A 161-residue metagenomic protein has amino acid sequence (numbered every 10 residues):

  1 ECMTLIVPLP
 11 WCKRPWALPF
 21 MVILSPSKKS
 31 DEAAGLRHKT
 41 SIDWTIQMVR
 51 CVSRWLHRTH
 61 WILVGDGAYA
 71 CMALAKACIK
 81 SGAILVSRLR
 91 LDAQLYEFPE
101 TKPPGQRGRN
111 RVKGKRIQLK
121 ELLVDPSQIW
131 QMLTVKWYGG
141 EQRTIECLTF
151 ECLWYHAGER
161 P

Functional and structural regions predicted by a protein language model:
E1-C2, S41-D43, V64-G65, S127-Q128 (+1 more regions): A short linear-motif detector with a strong N-terminal bias
E1-T59, I84: RNase H-like nuclease fold core
L5, I62-A70, L85: Short, conserved catalytic/metal-binding motifs centered on acidic residues
P10-L18, L24-S30, A34, R88-L91 (+1 more regions): An anionic, glycine-rich sequence signature occurring as long contiguous blocks
C51, V64-G65, M72-K76: Catalytic micro-motifs at enzyme active sites that drive phosphoryl/nucleotidyl and oxygen chemistry
Y69-M72, L95: Beta-rich nucleic-acid/ligand-interaction surfaces
M72-R90: A short alpha/beta connector and helix-capping loop motif
